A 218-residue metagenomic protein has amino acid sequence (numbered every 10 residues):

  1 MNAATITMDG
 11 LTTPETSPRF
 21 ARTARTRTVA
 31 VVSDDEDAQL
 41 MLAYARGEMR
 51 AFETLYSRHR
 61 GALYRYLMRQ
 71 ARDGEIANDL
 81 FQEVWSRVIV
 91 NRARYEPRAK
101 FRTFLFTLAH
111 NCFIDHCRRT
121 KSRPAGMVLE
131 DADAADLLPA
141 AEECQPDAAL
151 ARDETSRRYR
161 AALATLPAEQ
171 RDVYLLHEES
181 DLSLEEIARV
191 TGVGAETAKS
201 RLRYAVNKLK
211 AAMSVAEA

Functional and structural regions predicted by a protein language model:
M1-R46, R50, T54, R58 (+5 more regions): Intrinsic, short, N-terminal disordered tails of RNA polymerase sigma-factor systems
L40, Y56-S57, Y64, G74-N91 (+1 more regions): Conserved RNAP core-binding helix
A45-R46, R69-R72, E83-K100, R119-K121: Sigma70-family region 2
R50, G61, A71-R72, A99 (+1 more regions): Residue-level signal for the short linker/turn that defines the boundary of a DNA-recognition helix
R65, D79-S86, A99-N111: Structural recognition of an alpha-helix C-terminal capping motif at a helix-to-coil junction
L67, V88, A109, F113 (+2 more regions): Short hydrophobic clusters on alpha-helical segments that form packing/core surfaces in small helical domains
Q70, N78, T197-S200: Canonical helix-turn-helix DNA-binding module
V90-P97, T107-V128, C144, R152 (+1 more regions): Arg/Lys-rich amphipathic alpha helix in sigma70-family domain 2
